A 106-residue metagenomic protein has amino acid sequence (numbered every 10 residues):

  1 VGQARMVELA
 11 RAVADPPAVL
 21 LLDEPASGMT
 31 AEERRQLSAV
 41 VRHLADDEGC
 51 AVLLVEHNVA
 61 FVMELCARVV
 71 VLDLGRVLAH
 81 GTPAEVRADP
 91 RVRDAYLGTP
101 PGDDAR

Functional and structural regions predicted by a protein language model:
V1-R106: Glycine-rich phosphate-binding loops of nucleotide-dependent enzymes
